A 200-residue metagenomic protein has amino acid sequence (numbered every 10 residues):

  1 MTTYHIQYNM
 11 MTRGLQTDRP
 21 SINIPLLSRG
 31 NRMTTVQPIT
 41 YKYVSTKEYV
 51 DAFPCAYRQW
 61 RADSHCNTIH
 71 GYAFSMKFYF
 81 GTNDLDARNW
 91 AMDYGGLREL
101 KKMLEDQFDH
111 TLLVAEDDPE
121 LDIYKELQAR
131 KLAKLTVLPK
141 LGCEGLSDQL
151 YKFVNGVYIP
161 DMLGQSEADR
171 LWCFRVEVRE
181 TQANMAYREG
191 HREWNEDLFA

Functional and structural regions predicted by a protein language model:
Y4-N9: Short terminal hydrophobic/aromatic SLiMs and anchors at protein ends
R13, R19, R29-R32: Basic polycationic patches enriched in arginine
I24-A200: Charge-rich, low-complexity N-terminal segments
